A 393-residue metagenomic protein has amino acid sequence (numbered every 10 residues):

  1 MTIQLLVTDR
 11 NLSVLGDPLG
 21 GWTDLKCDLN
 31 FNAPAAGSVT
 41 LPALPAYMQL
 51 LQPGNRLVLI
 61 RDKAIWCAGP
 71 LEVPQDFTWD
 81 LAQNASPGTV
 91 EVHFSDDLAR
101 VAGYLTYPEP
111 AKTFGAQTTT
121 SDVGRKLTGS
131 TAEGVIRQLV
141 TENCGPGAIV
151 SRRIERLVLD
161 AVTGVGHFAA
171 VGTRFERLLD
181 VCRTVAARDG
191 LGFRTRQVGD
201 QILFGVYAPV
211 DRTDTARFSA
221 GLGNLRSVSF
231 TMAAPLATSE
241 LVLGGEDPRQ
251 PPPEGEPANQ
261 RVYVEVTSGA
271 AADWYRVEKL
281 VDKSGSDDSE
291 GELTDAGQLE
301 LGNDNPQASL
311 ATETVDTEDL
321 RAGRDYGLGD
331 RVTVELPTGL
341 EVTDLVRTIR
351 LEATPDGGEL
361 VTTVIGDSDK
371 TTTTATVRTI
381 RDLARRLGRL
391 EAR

Functional and structural regions predicted by a protein language model:
M1-G129: Beta-strand-rich assembly/attachment modules of structural machines
M1-P18, A271-E290: Extended boundary segments
C27-P45, S86-R100, V185, L241-L243 (+3 more regions): Oligomerization/assembly interface segments of phage tail-like spikes and tubes
M48-D62, A102-F114, A216-G223, Y326-T333 (+1 more regions): Extended Gly/Ser/Thr-rich low-complexity repeat segments, especially those forming or decorating extracellular
P74-D76, S95-A99, Y207-P209, E246-P248 (+1 more regions): Solvent-exposed coil/turn segments that connect beta secondary-structure elements in extracytoplasmic/periplasmic
V92, E246, Q250-D288, V315-R393: Acidic, low-complexity/disordered segments
S95-A233, R393: Charged- and aromatic-enriched interaction segments used to assemble and dock large macromolecular complexes
